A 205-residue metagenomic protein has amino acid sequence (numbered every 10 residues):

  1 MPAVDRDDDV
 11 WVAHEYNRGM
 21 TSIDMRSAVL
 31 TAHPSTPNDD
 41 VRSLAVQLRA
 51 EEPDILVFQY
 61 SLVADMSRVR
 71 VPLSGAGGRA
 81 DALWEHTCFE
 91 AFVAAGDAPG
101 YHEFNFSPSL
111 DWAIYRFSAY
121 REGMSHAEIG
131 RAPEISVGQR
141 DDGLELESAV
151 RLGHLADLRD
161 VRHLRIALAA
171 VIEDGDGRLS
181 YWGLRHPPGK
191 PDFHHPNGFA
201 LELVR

Functional and structural regions predicted by a protein language model:
A3-D5: Intrinsic low-complexity, disordered N-terminal segments enriched in polar/charged/small residues
H14-L73, A82, R185-R205: Order/disorder boundary and secretion-linked terminal/linker segments
M20-M25, A80-T87, A95-Y101, R159-R205: Acidic/polar low-complexity flexible segments
L44-A50, R131-Q139: Short amphipathic beta-strand and strand-loop transition segments with alternating hydrophobic
A50-E52, L62-M66, A95, L110 (+2 more regions): Beta-strand elements of well-folded, non-transmembrane domains
G78-P133: Extracellular/luminal beta-rich ligand-recognition and adhesion surfaces characterized by aromatic-Gly/Pro-enriched
R140-H154: Localized edge beta-strand/strand-to-loop motifs within extracellular or lumenal beta-rich domains
